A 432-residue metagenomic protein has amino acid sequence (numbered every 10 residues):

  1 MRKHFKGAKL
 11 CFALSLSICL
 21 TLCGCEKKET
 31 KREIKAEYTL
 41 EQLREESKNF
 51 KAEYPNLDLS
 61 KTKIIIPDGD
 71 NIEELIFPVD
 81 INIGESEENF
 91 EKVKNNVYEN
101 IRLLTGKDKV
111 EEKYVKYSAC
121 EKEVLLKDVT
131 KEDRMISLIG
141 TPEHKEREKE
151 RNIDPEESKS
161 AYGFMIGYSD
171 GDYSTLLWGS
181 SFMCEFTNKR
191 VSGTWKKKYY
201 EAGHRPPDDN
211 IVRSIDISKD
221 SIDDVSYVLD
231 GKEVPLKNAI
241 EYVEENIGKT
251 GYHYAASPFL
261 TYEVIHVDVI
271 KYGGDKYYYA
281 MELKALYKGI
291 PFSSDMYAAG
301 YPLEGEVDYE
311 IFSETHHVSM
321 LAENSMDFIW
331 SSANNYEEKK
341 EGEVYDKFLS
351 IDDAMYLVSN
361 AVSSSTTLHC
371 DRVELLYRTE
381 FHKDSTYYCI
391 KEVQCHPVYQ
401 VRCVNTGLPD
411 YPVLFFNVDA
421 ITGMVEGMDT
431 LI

Functional and structural regions predicted by a protein language model:
H4-K28: Sec-dependent N-terminal signal peptides of Gram-positive bacterial secreted proteins and lipoproteins
C25-V307: Preferential activation on post-signal-peptide N-terminal prodomains/segments of secreted or lumenal proteins
N100, Y399-V401, G423: Short low-polarity hydrophobic stretches
G171-D172, L176-K219, Y227, I311-V344 (+1 more regions): A short, surface-exposed interaction/processing loop segment used at functional sites
V228, N238-P409: Segments that shape or occlude catalytic/ligand-binding pockets
